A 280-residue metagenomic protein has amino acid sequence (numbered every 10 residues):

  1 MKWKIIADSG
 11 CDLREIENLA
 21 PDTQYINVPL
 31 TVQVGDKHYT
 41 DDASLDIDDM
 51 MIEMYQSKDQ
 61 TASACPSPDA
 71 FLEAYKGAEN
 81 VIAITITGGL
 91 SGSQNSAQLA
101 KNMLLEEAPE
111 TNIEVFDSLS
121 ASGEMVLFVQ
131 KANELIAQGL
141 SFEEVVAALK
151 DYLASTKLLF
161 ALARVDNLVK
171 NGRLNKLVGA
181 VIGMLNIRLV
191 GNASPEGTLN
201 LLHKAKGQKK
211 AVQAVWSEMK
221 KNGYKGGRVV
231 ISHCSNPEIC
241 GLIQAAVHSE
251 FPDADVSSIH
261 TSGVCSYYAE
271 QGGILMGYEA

Functional and structural regions predicted by a protein language model:
M1, Y75-A78, N222-K225: Flexible, charged surface loops at secondary-structure boundaries
K2-A64, A70: N-terminal glycine-rich anion-binding loop in soluble enzyme alpha/beta folds
W3, V81-A83, G227-V229: Generic beta-sheet signal
I6-A7, T85-T87, D117: Short beta-strand segments
G10-T31, L90-S93, A97-N102, E114 (+2 more regions): Mixed-charge interfacial surface used for oligomerization/domain docking and macromolecular partner engagement
I47-D48, P68, V129, F142: Alpha-helix initiation and N-capping motif
P66-K101, L105-E106: Active-site cofactor/cluster-binding pocket
E110-T111: A short helix->loop->beta-strand "cap" motif at the edges of active sites that frequently abuts
